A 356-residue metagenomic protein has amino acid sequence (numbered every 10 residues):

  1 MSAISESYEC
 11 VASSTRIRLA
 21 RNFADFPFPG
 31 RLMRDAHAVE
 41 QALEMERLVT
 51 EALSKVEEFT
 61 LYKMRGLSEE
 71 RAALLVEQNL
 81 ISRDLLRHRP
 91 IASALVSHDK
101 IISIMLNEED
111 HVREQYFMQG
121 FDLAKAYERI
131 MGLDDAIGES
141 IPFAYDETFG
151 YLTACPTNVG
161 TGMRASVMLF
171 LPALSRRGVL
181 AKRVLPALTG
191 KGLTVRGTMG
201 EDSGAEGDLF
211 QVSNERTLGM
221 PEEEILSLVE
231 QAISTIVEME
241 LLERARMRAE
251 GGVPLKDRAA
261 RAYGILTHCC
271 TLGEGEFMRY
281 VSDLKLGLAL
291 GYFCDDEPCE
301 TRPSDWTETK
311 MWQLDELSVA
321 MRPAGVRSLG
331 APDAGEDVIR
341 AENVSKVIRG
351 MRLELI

Functional and structural regions predicted by a protein language model:
M1-T148, M163, S175, K182-I356: Long, Pro/Ser/Thr-rich low-complexity/intrinsically disordered regulatory tracts in eukaryotic proteins
G150-V167: Conserved phosphate/anionic-ligand binding catalytic regions in large, soluble enzymes, centered on
L171-R177: Short, surface-exposed ligand-recognition loops at beta-strand->loop->(often short) alpha-helix junctions that present
